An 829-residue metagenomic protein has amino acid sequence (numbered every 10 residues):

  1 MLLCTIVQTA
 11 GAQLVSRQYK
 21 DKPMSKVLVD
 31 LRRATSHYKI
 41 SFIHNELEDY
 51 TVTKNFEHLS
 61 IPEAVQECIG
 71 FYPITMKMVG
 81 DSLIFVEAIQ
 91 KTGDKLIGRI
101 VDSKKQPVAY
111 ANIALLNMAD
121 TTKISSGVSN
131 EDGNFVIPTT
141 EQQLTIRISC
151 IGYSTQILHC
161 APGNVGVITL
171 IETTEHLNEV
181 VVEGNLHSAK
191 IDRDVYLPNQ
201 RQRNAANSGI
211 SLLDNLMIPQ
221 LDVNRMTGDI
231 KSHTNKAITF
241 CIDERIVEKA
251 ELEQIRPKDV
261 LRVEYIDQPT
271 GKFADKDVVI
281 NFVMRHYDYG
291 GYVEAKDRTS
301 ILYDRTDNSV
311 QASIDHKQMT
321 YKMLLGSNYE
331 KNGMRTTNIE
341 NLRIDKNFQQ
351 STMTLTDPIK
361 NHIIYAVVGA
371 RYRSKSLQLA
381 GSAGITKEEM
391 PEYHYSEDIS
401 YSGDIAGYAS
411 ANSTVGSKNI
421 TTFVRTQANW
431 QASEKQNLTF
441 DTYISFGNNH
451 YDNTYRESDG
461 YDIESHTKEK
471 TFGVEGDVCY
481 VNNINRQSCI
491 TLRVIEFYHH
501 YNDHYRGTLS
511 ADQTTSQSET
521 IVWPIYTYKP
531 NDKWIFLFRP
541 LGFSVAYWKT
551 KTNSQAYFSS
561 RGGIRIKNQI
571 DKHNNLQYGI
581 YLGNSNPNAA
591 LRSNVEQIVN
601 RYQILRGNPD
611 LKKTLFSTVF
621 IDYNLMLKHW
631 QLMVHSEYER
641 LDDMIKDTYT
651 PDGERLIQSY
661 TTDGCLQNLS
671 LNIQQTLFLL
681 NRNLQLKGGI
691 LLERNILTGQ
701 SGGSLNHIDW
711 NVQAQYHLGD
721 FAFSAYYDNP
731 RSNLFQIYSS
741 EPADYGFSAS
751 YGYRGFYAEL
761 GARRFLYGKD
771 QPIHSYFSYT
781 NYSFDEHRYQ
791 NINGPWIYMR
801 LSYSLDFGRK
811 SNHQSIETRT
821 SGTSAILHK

Functional and structural regions predicted by a protein language model:
G11-D30, F42-Q66, E87-K91, T139 (+1 more regions): Short acidic/polar beta-strand-loop edge motifs in secreted extracellular and Gram-negative envelope-associated
L28, R32-T35, Y72, D81-G93 (+7 more regions): Short, acidic, small-residue-rich periplasmic hinge/interaction motif at the N-terminus of Gram-negative outer-membrane
E57, Q254-I255, S300-D304, D357-H362 (+10 more regions): Replace "Gram-negative outer membrane beta-barrel proteins" with "bacterial and organellar outer membrane beta-barrel
K105, N134, S154, E179 (+13 more regions): Membrane-proximal, glycine/serine-rich, low-complexity loop/turn segments characteristic of large bacterial
A119-N134: Short, acidic Ser/Thr/Gly-rich low-complexity loop/linker segments typical of extracellular and cell-surface proteins
D277-D297, Y395-E397, D441-D452, C489-H500 (+6 more regions): Surface-exposed extracellular loop regions of Gram-negative outer-membrane beta-barrel proteins
M334-F348, P391-Y408, H450-D459, N502-A511 (+11 more regions): Outer-membrane beta-barrel translocator domains and adjoining extracellular loop/strand segments of Gram-negative
G473-E475, T515, E519-I521, R606-N608 (+4 more regions): Outer membrane beta-barrel strand-and-loop segments of large Gram-negative receptors, especially TonB-dependent
